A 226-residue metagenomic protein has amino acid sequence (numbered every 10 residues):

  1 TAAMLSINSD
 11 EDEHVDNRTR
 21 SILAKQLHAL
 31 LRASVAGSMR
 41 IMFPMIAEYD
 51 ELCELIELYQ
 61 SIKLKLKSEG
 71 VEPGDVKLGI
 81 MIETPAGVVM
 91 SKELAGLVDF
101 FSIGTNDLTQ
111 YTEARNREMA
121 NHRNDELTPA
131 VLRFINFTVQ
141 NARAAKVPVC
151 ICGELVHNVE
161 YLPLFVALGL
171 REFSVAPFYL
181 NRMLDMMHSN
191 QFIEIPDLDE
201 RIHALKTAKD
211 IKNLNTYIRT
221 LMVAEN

Functional and structural regions predicted by a protein language model:
T1-N226: Conserved alpha/beta-domain cores
